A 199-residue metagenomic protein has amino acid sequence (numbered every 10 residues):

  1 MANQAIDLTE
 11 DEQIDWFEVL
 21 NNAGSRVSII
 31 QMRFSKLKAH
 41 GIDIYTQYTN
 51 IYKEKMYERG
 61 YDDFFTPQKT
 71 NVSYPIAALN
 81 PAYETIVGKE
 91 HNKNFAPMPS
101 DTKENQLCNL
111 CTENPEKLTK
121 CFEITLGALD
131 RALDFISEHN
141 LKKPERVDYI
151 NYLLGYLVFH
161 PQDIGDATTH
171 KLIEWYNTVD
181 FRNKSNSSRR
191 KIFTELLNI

Functional and structural regions predicted by a protein language model:
M1-W175: Solvent-exposed functional surfaces
E174-I199: Eukaryote-biased recognition of C-terminal alpha-helical segments
